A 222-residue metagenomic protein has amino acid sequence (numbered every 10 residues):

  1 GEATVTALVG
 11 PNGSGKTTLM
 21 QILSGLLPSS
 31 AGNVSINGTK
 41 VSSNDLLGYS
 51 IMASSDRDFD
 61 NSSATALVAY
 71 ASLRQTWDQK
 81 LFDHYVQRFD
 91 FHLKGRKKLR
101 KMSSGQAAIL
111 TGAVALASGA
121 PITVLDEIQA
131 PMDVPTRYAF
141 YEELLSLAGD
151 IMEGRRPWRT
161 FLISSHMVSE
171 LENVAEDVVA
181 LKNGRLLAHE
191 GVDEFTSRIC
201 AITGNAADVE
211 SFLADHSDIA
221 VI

Functional and structural regions predicted by a protein language model:
T6-P11: The feature captures the beta-strand-to-loop junction immediately N-terminal to the Walker
S24: Helix-to-loop junction immediately C-terminal to a conserved catalytic motif
S30-N33, N183: Conserved coupling/switch loops of ABC nucleotide-binding domains, chiefly the family-specific signature
G32-D45: Conserved ABC transporter NBD signature motif
M52-L110: ABC-family P-loop ATPase nucleotide-binding domains
Q129-A130: Short loop immediately C-terminal to the Walker-B catalytic DE motif in ABC-type ATPase nucleotide-binding domains
Y141-L162, H166-I222: ABC transporter nucleotide-binding domain
